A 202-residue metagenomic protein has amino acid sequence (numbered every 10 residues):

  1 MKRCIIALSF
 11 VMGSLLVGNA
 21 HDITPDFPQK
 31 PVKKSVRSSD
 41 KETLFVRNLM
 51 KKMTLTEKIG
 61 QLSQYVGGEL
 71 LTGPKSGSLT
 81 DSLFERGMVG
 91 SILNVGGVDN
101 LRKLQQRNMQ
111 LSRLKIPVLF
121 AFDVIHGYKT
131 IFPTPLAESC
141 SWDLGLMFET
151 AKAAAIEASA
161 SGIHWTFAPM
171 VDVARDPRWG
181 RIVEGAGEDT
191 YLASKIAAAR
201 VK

Functional and structural regions predicted by a protein language model:
M1-P28: Bacterial Sec-dependent N-terminal signal peptides
H21-K202: N-terminal beta-rich core of secreted/periplasmic extracellular enzymes
